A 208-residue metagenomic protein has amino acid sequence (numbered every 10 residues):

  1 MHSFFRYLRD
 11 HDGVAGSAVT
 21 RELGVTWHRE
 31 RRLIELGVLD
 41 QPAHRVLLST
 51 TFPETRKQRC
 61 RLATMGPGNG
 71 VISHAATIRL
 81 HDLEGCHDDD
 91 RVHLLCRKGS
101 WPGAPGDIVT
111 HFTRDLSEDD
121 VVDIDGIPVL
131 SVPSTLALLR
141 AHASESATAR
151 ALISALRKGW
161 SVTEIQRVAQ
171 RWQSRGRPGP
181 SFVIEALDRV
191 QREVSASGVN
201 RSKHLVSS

Functional and structural regions predicted by a protein language model:
M1-S181, E185, S197-L205: Short gly/ser-rich loop at a beta-strand->alpha-helix junction or flexible surface loop bordering the NTP-binding
A186-R192: Solvent-exposed, charged amphipathic helical/linker segments at domain boundaries
S208: A short acidic/basic microdomain associated with nuclease active sites
